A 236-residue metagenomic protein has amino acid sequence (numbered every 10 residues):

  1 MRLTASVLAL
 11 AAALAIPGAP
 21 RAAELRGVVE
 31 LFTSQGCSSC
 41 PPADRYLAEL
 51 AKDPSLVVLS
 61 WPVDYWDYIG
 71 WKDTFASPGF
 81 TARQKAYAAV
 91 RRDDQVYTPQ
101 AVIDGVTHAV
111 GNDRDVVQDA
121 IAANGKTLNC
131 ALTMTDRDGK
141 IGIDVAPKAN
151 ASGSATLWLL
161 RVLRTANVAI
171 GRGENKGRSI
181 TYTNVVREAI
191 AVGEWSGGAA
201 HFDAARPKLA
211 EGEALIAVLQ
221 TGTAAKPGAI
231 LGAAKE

Functional and structural regions predicted by a protein language model:
A5-A15: Bacterial N-terminal signal peptides
L10, P20-A22, S152: N-terminal, cleavable Sec-dependent signal peptides of secreted/periplasmic/extracellular proteins
L14-A19, L215: A broad helix-preferring feature
P20-R92: Active-site-proximal cofactor/substrate-binding loop regions of enzyme domains
T74-T98, V106-E236: Short, conserved sequence motifs used for protein processing/export or organelle targeting and for catalysis
A101: Ligand-binding face of N-terminal immunoglobulin V-set domains in extracellular IgSF glycoproteins
